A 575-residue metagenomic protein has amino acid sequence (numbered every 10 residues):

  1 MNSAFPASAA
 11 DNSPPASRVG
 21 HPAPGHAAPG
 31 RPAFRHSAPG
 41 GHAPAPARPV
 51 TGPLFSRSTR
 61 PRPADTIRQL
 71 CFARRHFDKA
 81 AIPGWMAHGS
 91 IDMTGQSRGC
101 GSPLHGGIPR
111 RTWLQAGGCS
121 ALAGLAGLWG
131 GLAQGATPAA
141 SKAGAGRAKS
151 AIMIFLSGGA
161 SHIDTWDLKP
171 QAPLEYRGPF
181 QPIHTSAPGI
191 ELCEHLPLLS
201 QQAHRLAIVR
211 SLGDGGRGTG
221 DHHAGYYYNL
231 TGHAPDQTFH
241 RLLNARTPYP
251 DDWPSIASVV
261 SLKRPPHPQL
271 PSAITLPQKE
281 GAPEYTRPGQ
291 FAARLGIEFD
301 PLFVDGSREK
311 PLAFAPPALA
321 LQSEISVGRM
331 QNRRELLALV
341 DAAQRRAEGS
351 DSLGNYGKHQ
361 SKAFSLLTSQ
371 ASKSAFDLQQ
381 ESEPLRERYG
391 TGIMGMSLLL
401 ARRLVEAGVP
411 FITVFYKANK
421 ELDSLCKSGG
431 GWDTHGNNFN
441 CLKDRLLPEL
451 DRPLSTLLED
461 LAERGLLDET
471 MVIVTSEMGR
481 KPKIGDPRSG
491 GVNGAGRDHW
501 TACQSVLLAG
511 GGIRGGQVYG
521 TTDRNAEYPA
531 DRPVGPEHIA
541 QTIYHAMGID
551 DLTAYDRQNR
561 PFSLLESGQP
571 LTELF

Functional and structural regions predicted by a protein language model:
M1, A9, S13, G30 (+3 more regions): N-terminal leader/targeting signatures
N2, D11-N12, H21, H36 (+2 more regions): Intrinsic-disorder-associated, low-complexity terminal segments enriched in Asp/Asn/His/Tyr and depleted of Lys/Arg
S3, S8, S13, S17 (+3 more regions): Serine residues within intrinsically disordered or low-complexity segments
S58, D65-F72, D78-S90: Short, positively charged and aromatic/hydrophobic N-terminal segments
F72, W85-F575: Ligand-binding pockets and gating/stacking loops
